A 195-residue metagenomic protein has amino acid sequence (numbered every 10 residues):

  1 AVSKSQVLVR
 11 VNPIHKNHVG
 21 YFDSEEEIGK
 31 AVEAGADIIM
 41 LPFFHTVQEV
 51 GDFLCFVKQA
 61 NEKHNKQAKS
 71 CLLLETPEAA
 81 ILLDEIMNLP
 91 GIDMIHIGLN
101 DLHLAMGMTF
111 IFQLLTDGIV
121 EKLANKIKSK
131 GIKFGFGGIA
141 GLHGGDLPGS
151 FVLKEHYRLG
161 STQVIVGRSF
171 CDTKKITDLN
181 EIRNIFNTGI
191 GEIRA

Functional and structural regions predicted by a protein language model:
A1-A195: Expand to "…catalyze enediolate/carbanion chemistry for C-C bond making/breaking, isomerization, decarboxylation
